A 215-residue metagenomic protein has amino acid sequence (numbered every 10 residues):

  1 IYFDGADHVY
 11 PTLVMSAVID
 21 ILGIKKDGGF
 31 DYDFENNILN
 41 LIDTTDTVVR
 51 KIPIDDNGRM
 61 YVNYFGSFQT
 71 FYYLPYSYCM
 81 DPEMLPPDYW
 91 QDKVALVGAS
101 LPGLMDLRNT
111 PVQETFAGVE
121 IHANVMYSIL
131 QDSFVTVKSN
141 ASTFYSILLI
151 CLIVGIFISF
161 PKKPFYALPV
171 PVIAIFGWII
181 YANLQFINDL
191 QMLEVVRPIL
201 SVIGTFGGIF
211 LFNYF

Functional and structural regions predicted by a protein language model:
I1-L152: Flexible inter-domain connectors and hinge/loop segments
S128-F215: Transmembrane alpha-helices and their extracellular/periplasmic helix-loop junctions in integral membrane proteins
